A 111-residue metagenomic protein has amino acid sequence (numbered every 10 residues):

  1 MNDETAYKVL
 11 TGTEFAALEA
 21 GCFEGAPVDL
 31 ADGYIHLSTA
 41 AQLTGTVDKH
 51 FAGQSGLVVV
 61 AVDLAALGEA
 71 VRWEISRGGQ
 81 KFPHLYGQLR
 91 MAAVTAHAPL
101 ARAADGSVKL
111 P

Functional and structural regions predicted by a protein language model:
M1-P111: Conserved, structured core segments of small domains
